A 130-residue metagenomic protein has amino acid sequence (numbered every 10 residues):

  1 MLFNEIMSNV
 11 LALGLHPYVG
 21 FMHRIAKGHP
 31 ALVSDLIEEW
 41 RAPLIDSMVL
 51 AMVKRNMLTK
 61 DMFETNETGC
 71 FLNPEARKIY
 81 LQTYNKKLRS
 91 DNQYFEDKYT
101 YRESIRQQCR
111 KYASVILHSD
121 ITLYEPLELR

Functional and structural regions predicted by a protein language model:
M1-R130: N-terminal intrinsically disordered, cationic/polar leader segments that include organellar targeting peptides
